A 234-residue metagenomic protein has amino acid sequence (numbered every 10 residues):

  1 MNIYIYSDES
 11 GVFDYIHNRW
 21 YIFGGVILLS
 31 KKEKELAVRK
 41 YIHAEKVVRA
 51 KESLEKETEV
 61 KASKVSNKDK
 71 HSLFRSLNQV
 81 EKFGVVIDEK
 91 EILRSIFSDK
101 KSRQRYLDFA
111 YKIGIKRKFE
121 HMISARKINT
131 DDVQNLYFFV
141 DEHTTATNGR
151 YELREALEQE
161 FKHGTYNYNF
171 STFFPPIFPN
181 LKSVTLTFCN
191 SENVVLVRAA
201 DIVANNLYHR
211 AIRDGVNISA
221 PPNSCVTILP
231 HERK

Functional and structural regions predicted by a protein language model:
M1-K234: Phosphate-ester processing/binding pockets and catalytic centers
